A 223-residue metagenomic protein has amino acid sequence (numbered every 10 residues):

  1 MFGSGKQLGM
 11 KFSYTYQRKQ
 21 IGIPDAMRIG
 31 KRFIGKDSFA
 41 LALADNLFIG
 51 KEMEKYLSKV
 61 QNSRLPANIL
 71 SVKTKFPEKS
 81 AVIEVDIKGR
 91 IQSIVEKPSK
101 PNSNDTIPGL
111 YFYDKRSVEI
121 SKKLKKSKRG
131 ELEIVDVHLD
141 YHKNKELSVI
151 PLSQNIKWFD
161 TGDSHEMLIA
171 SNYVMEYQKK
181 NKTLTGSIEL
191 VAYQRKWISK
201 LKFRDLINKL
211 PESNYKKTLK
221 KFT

Functional and structural regions predicted by a protein language model:
F2-I87, F112-K115, E119-L124: Conserved beta-loop-beta/alpha segment of the NTase-like Rossmann-fold superfamily that binds/positions NTPs
G35, E52, K143, E166 (+1 more regions): Amphipathic alpha-helical protein-protein interaction surfaces
A40, E54, S58-N62, I87-W197 (+1 more regions): Catalytic-core segments of class I nucleotidyltransferases/pyrophosphorylases that form NMP-activated intermediates
W197-T223: Short, amphipathic C-terminal "tail helix"
